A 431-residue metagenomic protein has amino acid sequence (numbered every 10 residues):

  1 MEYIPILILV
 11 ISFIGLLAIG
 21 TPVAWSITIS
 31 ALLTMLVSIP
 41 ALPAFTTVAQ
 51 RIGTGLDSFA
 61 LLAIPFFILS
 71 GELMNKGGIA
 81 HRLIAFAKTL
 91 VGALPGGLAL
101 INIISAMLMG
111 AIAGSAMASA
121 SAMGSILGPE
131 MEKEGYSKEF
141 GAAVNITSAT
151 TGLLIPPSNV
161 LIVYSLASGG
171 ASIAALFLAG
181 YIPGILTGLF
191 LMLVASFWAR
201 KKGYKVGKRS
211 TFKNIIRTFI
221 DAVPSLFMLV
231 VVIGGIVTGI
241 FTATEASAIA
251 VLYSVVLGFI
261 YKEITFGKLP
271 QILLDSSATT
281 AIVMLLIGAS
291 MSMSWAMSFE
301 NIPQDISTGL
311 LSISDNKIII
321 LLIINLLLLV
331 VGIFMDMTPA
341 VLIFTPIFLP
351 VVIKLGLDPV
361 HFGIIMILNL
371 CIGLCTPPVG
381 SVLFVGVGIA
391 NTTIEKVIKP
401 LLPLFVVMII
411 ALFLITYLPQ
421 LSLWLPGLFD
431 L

Functional and structural regions predicted by a protein language model:
M1-L431: Alpha-helical transmembrane segments of multi-pass membrane transport proteins
